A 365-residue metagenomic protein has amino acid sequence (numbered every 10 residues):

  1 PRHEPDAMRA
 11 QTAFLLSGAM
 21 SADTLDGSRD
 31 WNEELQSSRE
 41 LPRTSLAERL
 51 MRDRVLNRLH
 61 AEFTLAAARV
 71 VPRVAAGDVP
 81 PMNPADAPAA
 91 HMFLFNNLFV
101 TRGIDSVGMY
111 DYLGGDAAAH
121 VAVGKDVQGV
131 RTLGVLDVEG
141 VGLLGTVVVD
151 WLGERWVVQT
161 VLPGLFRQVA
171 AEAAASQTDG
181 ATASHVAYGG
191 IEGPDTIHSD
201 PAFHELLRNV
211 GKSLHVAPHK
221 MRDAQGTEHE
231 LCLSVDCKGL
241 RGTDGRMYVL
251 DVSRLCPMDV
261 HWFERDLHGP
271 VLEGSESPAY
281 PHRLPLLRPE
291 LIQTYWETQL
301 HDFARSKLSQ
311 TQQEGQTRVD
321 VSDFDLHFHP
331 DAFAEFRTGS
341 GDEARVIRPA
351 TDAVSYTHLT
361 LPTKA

Functional and structural regions predicted by a protein language model:
R2-F63, A365: Extended low-complexity, intrinsically disordered and solenoidal helical-scaffold regions
R52-K212, H219-R222: Extended, well-ordered protein cores
V161-L162, V169-A173, D251-L255, V260-L267: Short coil/turn segments at secondary-structure boundaries
A170-H215, R265-T351: E2/UBC-UEV (E2-variant) core
L206, H219-K238: Preference for well-ordered, secondary-structure-rich cores of eukaryotic proteins
L233-M258: Conserved metal-phosphate-binding beta-hairpin within the catalytic cores of diverse ATP-dependent phosphoryl-transfer
A353-S355: Acidic, proline/serine/threonine- and glycine-rich low-complexity intrinsically disordered segments
T357-T363: Conserved small/polar residues in nucleotide/adenosyl-binding loops
